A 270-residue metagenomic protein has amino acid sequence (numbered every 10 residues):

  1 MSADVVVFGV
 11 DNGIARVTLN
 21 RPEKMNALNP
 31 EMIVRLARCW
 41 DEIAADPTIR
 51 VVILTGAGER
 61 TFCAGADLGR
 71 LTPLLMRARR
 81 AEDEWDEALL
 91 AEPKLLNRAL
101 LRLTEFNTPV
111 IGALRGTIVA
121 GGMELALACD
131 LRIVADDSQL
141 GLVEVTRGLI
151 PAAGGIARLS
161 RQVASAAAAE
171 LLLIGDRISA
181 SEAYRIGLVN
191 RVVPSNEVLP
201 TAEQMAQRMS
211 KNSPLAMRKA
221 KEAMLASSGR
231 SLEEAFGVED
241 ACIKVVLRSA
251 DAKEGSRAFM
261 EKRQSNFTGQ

Functional and structural regions predicted by a protein language model:
M1-A15, E59, G175-A180, P200 (+2 more regions): C-terminal alpha-helix plus adjacent terminal tail
M1-T55, P73, L101: Conserved CoA-thioester-binding segment of acyl-CoA-metabolizing enzymes
V17, R21, R35-L36, L54 (+6 more regions): Terminal peptide-recognition signature
M32-R35, E92, V198, E239: Hydrophobic alpha-helical membrane-association signature
V34-R38, E92-L95, L225-A226: Short gly/ser/thr-rich secondary-structure transition/capping motifs
G56-A99, G148, S231: Glycine- (often His-adjacent) and acidic-residue-rich active-site loop that binds/positions the CoA thioester
L101-M217, R248-R257, R263: Crotonase-fold acyl-CoA enzyme core
